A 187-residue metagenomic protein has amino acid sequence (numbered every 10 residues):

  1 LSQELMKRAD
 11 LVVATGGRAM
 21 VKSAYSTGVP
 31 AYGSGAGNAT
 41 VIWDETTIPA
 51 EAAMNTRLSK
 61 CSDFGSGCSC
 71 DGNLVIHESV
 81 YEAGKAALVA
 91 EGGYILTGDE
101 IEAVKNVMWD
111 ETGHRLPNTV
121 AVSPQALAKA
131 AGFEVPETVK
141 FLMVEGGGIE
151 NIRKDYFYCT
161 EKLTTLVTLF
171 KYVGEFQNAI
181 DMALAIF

Functional and structural regions predicted by a protein language model:
L1, V144-G147, T168-E175: Short acidic-hydrophobic, aromatic-tinged amphipathic segments that line or gate anion-handling sites
L1-A9: A structured beta-alpha segment of the ubiquitous adenosine-cofactor-binding alpha/beta core
R8-V12, T165-V167: Short active-site oxyanion
V12-A24: Glycine-rich phosphate-binding loop
V21-I152, Q177-A183: ALDH superfamily catalytic-core signature
N73-I76, L163-G174: Short, well-ordered beta-strand elements within core beta-sheets of diverse protein domains
Y158-V167, F187: Conserved glycine-rich beta-strand-loop-beta hairpin in the small C-terminal domain of fold type I
